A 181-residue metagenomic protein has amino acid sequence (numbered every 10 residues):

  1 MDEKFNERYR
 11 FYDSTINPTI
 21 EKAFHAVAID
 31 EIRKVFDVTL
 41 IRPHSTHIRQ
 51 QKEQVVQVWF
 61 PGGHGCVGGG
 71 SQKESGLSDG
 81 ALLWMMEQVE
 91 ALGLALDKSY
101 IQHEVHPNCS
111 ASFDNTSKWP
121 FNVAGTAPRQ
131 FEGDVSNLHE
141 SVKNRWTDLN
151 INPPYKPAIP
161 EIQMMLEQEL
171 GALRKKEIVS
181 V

Functional and structural regions predicted by a protein language model:
M1-V181: Active-site- or binding-pocket-proximal scaffold segments within functional domains
